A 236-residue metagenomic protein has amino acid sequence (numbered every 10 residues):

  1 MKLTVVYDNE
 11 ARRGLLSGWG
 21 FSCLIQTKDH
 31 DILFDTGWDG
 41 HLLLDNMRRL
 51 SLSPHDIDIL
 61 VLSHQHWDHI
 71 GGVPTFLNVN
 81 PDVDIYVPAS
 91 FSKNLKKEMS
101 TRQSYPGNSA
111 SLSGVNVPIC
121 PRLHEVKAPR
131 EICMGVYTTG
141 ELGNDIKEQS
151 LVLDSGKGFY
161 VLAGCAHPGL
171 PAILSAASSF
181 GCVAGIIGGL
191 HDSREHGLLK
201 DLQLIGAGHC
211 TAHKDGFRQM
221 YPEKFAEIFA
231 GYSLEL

Functional and structural regions predicted by a protein language model:
M1-R49, E148-A163: Conserved beta-strand hairpin/beta-sheet module of binuclear metal-dependent hydrolase folds, prominently
M1-T4, D31-I32, D58-I59, V83-D84 (+5 more regions): Structural motif
A11-R12, K93, P129-C133, H213-K214 (+1 more regions): A short acidic, often aromatic-flanked loop/helix-cap motif at beta-alpha or helix-coil junctions that lines enzyme
F21-T27, N116-F180: Catalytic core of the metallo-beta-lactamase
I25, D35, M47, H64 (+4 more regions): Divalent metal-coordination and catalytic microenvironments
R48-P54, A177-G181: Phosphate/pyrophosphate-binding loops at sites that engage ATP/ADP/AMP, CoA/4′-phosphopantetheine, polyphosphate
D56-A128, K200-I205, Q219: Active-site HxH/HxHxD metal-binding segment of metal-dependent hydrolases
H69, G158-V161, C165-L236: Cap/insert and terminal regions of metallo-dependent hydrolase folds
